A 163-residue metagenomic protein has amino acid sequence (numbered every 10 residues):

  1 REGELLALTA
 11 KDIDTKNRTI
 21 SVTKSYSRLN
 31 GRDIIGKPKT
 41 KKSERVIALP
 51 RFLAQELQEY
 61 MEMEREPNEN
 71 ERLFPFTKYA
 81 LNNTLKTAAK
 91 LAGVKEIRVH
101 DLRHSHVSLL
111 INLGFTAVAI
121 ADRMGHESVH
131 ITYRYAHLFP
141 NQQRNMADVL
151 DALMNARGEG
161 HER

Functional and structural regions predicted by a protein language model:
R1-E2, L6-L8, K16, F52-Q55 (+2 more regions): Basic, Lys/Arg- and aromatic-enriched nucleic-acid-binding interface segment
R1-Y26, V118: Short, charged phosphate-coordinating catalytic segments
L5, V22, L49, L85 (+1 more regions): Mobile genetic element proteins and their domesticated derivatives, centered on retroelements and DNA transposons
N17, N30-R32, G36-E44, R51-L53 (+2 more regions): C-terminal secondary-structure termini that scaffold catalytic or DNA-interacting sites
N17, S25-R28, P50-K95: Active-site/catalytic core of tyrosine-dependent DNA strand-transfer enzymes
Y26, A54, A117, M124-V149: Catalytic-site neighborhood detector that most strongly recognizes the C-terminal catalytic loop/helix of tyrosine
F76-Y79, K95-G114: Short basic/aromatic active-site micro-motif
